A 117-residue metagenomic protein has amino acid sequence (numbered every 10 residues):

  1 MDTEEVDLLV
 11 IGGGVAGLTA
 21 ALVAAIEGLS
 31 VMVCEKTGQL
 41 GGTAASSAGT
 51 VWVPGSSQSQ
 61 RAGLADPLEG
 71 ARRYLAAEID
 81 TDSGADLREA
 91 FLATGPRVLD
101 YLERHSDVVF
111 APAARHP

Functional and structural regions predicted by a protein language model:
M1, G28-S30, G49, L102: Polar low-complexity intrinsically disordered regions
D2-V6: Core beta-strand elements of the Rossmann-like FAD/NAD(P) dinucleotide-binding domain in flavoenzyme oxidoreductases
L8-V33: N-terminal Rossmann-like FAD-binding beta1-loop-alpha1 element of flavoenzymes
K36-P117: Conserved N-terminal/central alpha/beta ligand/cofactor-binding core
